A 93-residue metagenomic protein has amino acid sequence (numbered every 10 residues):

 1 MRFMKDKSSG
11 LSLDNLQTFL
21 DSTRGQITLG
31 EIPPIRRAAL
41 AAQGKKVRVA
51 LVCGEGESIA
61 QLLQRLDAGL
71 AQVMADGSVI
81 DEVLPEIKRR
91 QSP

Functional and structural regions predicted by a protein language model:
M1-F3: Short, Lys/Arg-enriched N-terminal segments with co-localized hydrophobic residues within the first ~10-30 amino acids
D6-G10, D76-P93: Short, charged, intrinsically disordered terminal tails
D6-R37: N-terminal acidic leader/helix
I27, I32-I35, I59, I80 (+1 more regions): Weak global preference for isoleucine
R37-D81: Amphipathic alpha-helical packing elements
